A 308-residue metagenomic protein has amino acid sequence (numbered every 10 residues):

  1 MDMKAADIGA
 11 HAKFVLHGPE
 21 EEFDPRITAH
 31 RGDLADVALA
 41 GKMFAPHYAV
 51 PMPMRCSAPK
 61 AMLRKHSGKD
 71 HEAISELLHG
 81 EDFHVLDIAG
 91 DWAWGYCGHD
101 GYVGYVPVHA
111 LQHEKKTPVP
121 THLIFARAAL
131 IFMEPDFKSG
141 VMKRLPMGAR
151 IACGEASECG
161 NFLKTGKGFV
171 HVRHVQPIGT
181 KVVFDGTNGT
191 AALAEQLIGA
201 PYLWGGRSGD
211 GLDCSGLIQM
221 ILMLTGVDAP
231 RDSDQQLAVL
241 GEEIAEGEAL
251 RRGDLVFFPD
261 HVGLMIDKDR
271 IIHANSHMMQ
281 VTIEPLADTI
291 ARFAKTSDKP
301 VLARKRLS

Functional and structural regions predicted by a protein language model:
M1-M52, G68, S75, H79-G90 (+3 more regions): Boundary regions of SH3-family modules and the immediately adjacent low-complexity/disordered segments in eukaryotic
C56, V85, C153, F257-F258: A generic structural signal for residues embedded in beta-strands
A58-G68, I124-D136, S233-I244: Short, structured beta-strand/loop micro-motifs enriched in basic residues and often containing a Trp
E72-A73, G140-V141, L240, E246: Short, conserved secondary-structure segments in the cores of folded domains
G80, M142-C153, R252-G253: Loop/turn positions that initiate beta-strands
A194, G206-T225, A229-P230: Active-site nucleophilic cysteine motif
V227-A287: ...with weaker cross-activation on analogous glycine-rich loops/strands in unrelated enzymes
F293-S308: Low-complexity, Gly/Ser/Thr/Pro-rich intrinsically disordered linker/tail segments
